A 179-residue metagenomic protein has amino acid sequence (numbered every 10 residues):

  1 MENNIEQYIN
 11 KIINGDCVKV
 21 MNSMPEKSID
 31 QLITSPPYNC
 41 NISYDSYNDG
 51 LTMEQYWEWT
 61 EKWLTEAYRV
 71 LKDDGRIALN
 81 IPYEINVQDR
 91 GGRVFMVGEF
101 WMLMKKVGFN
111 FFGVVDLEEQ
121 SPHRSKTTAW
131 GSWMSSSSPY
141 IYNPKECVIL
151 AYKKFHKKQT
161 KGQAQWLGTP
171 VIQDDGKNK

Functional and structural regions predicted by a protein language model:
E2-K179: Core catalytic lobe of class I
